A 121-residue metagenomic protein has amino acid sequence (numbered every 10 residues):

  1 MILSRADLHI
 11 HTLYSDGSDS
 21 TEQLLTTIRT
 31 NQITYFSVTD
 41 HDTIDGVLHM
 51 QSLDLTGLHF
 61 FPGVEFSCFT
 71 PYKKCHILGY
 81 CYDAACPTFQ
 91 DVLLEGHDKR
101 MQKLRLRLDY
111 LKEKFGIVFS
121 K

Functional and structural regions predicted by a protein language model:
M1-K73: An N-terminally biased module of ancient metal coordination in phosphate/nucleic-acid-related enzymes
L53-K121: Extended substrate/RNA-proximal surfaces in nucleic-acid metabolism proteins
